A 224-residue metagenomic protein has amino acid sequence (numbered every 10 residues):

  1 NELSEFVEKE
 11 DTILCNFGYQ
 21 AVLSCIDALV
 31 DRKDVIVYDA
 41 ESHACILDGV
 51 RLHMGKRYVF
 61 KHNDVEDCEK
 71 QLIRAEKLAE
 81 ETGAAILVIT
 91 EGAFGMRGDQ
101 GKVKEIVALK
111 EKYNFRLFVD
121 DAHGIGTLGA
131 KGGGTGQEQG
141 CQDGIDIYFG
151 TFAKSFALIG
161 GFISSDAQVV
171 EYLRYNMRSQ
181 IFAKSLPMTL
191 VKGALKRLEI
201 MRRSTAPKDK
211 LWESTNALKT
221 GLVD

Functional and structural regions predicted by a protein language model:
N1-F17: Conserved N-terminal alpha-helix of the aminotransferase class I/II PLP-enzyme fold
C25-A44: Conserved PLP-anchoring active-site segment centered on the Schiff-base-forming lysine
R32, L52-M54, G144: Short, structured coil segments at secondary-structure junctions
Y58, H62-V119: Active-site phosphate-binding strand-loop segment of PLP-dependent enzymes
G101, K192-D224: Conserved PLP-dependent catalytic core of the aminotransferase class-I/II
Q137-Y172: Active-site PLP attachment segment
I159-G160, M177-L186: A short glycine-threonine-serine/GTX helix/turn-capping micro-motif
